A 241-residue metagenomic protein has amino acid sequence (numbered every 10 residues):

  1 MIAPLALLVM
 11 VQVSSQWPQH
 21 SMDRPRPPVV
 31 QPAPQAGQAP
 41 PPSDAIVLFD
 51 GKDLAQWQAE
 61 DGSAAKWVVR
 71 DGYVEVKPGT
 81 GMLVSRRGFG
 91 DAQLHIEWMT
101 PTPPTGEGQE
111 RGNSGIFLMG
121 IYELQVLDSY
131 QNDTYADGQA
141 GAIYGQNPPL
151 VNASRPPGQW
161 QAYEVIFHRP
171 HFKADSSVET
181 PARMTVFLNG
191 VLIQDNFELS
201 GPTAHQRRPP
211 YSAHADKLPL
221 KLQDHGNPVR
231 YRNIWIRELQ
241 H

Functional and structural regions predicted by a protein language model:
I2-Q12: Sec-dependent N-terminal signal peptides
Q12-H241: Carbohydrate-interacting regions of secretory-pathway proteins
